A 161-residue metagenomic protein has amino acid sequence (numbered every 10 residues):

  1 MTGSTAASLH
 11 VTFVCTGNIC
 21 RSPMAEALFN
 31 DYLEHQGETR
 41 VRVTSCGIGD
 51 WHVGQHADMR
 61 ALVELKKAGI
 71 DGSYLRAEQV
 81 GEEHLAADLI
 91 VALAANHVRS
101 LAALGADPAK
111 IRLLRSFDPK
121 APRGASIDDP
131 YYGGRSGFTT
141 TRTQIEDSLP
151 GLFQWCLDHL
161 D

Functional and structural regions predicted by a protein language model:
T2-A87, Q154-D161: Conserved active-site segments centered on acidic
P23, A94-A95: Alpha-helix N-cap/helix-start capping motif
L89, A95-D161: Phosphate-binding/catalytic loops
